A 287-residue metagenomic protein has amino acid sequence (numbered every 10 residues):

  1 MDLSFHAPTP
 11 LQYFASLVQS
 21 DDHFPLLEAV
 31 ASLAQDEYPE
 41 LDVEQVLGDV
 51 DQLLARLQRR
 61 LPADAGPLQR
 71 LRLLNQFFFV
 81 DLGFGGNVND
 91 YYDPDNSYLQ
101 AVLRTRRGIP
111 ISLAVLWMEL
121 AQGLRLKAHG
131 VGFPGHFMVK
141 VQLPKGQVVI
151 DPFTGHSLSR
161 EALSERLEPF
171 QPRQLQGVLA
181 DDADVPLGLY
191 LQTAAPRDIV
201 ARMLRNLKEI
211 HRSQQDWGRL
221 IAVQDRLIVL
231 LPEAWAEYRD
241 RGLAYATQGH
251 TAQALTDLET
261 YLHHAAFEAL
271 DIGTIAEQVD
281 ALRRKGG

Functional and structural regions predicted by a protein language model:
M1-G287: A structural boundary/capping signal
